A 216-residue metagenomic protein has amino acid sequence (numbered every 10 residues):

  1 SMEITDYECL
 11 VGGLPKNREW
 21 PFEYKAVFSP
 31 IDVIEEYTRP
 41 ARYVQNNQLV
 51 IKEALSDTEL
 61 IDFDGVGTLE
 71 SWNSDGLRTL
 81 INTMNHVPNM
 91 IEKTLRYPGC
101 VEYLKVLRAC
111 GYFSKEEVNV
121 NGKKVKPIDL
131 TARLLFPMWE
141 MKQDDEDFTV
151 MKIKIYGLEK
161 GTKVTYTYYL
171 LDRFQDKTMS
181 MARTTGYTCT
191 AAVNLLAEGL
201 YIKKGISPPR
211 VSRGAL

Functional and structural regions predicted by a protein language model:
M2-L216: C-terminal catalytic/substrate-binding lobe primarily of soluble NAD(P)-dependent oxidoreductases
